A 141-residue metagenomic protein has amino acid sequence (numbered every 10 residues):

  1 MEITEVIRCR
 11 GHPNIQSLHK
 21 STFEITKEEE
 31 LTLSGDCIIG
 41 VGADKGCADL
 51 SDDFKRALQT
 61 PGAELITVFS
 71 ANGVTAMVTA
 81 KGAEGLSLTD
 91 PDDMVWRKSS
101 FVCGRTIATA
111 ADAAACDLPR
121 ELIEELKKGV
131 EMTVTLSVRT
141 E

Functional and structural regions predicted by a protein language model:
M1-G46: N-terminal, charge-rich interaction modules
M1-I3, T26-E30, L65-A71, V95-W96: A broad, low-specificity signal for short, low-complexity segments enriched in glycine/proline and polar/charged
C9, C37-I39, D52, R56 (+2 more regions): C-terminal, non-catalytic interaction/recognition modules in large multi-subunit enzymes and RNPs
L33, T75-R120: Short, solvent-exposed interaction modules
G40, V68-S70, R97, A108-A110 (+1 more regions): Residues in well-ordered beta-strands of folded domains
V41-Q59, A110-L126: Extracellular/lumenal glycan-associated surfaces
E64-E84, T135-E141: Short, structured protein-protein interaction patches enriched in aromatics and acidic/basic residues, typified by
K127-E131: Ser/Thr/Pro-rich, low-complexity mucin-like regions that serve as glycosylated stalks/linkers or repetitive adhesive
